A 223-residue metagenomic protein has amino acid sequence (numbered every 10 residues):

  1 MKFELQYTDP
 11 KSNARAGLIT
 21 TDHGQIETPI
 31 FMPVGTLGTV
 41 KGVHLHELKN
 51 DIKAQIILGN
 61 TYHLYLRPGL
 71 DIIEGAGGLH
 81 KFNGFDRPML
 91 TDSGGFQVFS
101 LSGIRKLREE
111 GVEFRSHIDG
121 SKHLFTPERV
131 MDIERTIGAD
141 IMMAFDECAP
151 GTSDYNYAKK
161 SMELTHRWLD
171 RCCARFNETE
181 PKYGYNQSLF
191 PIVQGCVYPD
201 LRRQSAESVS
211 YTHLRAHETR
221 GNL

Functional and structural regions predicted by a protein language model:
M1-K182: Non-catalytic, usually N-terminal nucleic-acid engagement modules in DNA/RNA processing proteins
A14-A16, S188, A206: Short glycine-rich loop/turn motifs
G24, V209-T212: Residue-level preference for non-acidic, small/hydrophobic
G184-F190: Short beta-strand/loop segments at the ligand-binding rim of alpha/beta enzyme cores
V193: Aromatic-lined carbohydrate-recognition surfaces of secreted/lumenal glycan-active proteins
P199-S208: Distinct, well-ordered alpha-helical segments
T212-G221: Conserved small/polar residues in nucleotide/adenosyl-binding loops
